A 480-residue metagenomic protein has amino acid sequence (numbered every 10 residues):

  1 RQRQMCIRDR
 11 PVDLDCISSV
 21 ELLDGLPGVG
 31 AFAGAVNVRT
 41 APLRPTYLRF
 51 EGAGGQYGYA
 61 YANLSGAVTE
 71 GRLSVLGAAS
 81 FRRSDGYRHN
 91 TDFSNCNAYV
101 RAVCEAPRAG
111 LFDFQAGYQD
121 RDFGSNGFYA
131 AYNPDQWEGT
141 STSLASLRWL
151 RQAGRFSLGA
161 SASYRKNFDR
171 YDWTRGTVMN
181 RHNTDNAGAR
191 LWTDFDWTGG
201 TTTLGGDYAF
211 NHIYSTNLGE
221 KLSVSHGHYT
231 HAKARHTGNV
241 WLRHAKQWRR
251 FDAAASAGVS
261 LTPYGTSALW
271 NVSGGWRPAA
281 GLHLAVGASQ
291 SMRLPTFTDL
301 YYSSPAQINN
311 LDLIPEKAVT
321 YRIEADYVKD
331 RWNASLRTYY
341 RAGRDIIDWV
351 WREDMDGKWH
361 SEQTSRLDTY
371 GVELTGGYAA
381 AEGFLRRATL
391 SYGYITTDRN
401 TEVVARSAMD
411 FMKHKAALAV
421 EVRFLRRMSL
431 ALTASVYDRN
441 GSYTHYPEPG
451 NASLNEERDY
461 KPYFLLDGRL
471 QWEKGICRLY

Functional and structural regions predicted by a protein language model:
Q4, R8-G25, R39: Short acidic/polar hinge/loop motifs at secondary-structure boundaries that mediate gating or recognition
D15-S18, G28-A98, A109-G110: Outer-membrane beta-barrel translocator/receptor signature
L48-F50, V75-G77, F112-F114, F156-A162 (+11 more regions): Transmembrane beta-strands of outer-membrane beta-barrel proteins
G54-Q56, E70-R72, F81-D85, Y118-D122 (+15 more regions): Transmembrane beta-strands of outer-membrane beta-barrel pores
S84-T91, N95, E105, A109-N186: Flexible loop and strand-edge segments within Gram-negative outer membrane beta-barrel domains
C104-A109, A116, F195, G199 (+7 more regions): Structural signature of Gram-negative outer-membrane beta-barrels, strongest in the C-terminal barrel of TonB-dependent
Y129-A153, H283, Q290-R344, R352-A380 (+2 more regions): Outer-membrane beta-barrel signature, preferentially recognizing the C-terminal barrel domain of Gram-negative
K246-R250, Y340-A342, Q363-Y446: Gram-negative outer-membrane beta-barrel transporters
